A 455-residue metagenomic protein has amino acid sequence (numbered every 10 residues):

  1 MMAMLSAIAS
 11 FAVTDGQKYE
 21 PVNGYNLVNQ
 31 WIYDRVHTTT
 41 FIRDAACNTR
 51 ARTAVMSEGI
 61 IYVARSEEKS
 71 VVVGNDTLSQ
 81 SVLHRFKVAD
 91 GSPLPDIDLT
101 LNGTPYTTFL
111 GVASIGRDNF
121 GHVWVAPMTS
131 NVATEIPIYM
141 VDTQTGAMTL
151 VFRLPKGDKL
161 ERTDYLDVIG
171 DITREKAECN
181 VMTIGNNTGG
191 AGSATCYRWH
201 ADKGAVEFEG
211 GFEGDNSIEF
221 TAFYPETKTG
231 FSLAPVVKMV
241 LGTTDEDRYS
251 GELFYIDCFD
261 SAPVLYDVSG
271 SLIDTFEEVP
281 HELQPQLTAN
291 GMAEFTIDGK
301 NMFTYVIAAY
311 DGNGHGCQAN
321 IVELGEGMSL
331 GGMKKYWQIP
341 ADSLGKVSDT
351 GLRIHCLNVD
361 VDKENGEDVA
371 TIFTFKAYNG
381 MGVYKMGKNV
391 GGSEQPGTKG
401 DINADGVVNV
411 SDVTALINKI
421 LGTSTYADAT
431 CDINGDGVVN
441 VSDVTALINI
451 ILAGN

Functional and structural regions predicted by a protein language model:
G16-T40, R85, S92-G103, A147-G157 (+3 more regions): Beta-propeller fold detector
D34-V73: Beta-strand-rich domains and repeat architectures in extracellular enzymes and scaffolds, especially beta-propellers
D44-T53, G103-D118, R153-R174, D215-D245 (+2 more regions): Repeated scaffold domains used in trafficking and secretory/extracellular systems, primarily beta-propellers
E67-T77, T129-T134, N186-G192, F259-A262 (+3 more regions): Short glycine/acidic-enriched loop and turn motifs that connect beta-strands
L78-V123: Blade-loop segments of beta-propeller domains
S261, T275-S343: Loop/turn-rich, solvent-exposed surfaces of beta-rich toroidal or solenoidal domains
G345-G392: Blade-level signature of beta-propeller repeat domains, shared across WD40, Kelch, NHL, RCC1 and BNR/Asp-box propellers
N389-N455: Cellulosome-associated attachment modules in secreted, modular CAZymes
